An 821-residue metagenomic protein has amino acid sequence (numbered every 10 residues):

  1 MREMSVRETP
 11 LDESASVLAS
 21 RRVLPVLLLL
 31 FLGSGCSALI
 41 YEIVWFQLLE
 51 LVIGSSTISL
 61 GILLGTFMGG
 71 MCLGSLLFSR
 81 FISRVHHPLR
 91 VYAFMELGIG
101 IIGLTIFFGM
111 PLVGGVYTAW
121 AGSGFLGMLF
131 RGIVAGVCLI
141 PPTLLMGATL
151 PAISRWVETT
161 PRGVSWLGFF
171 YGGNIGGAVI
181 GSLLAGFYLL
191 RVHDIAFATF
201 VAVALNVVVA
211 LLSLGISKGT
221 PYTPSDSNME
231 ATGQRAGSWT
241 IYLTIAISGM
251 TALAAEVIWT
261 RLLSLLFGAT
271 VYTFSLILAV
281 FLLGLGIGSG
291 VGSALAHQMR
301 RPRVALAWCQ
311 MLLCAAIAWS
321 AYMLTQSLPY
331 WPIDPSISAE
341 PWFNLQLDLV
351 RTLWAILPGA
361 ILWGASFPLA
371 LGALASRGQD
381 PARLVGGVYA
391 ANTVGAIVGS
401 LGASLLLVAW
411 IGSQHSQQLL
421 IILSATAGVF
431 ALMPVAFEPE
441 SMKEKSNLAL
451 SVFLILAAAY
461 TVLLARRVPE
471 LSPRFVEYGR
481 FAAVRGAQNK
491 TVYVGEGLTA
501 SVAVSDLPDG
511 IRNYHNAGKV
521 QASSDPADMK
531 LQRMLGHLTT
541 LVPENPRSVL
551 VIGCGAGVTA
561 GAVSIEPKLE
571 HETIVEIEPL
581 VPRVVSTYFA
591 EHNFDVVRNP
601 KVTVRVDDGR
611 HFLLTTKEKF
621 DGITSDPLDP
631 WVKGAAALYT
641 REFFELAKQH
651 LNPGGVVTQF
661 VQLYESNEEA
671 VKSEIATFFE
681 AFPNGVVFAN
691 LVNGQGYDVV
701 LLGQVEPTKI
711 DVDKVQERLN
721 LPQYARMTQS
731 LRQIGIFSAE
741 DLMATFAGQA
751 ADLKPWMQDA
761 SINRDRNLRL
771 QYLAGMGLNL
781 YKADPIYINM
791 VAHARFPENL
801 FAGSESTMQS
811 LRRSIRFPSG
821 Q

Functional and structural regions predicted by a protein language model:
R2-T708, V712-E717, L721, Y772-D784 (+1 more regions): Alpha-helical transmembrane segments of multi-pass membrane proteins
A231-T232, E717-M743: Short, cationic low-complexity segments
A760: Active-site-lining helix/loop region of Rossmann-like oxidoreductase modules
